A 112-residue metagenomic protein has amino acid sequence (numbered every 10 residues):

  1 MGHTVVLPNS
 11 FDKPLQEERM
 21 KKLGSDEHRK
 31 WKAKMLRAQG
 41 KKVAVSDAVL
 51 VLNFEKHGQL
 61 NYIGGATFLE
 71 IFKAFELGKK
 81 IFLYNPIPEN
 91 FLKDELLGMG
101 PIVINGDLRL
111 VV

Functional and structural regions predicted by a protein language model:
M1-V112: Conserved catalytic or regulatory cores that recognize and/or transform ribose-phosphate-containing ligands
